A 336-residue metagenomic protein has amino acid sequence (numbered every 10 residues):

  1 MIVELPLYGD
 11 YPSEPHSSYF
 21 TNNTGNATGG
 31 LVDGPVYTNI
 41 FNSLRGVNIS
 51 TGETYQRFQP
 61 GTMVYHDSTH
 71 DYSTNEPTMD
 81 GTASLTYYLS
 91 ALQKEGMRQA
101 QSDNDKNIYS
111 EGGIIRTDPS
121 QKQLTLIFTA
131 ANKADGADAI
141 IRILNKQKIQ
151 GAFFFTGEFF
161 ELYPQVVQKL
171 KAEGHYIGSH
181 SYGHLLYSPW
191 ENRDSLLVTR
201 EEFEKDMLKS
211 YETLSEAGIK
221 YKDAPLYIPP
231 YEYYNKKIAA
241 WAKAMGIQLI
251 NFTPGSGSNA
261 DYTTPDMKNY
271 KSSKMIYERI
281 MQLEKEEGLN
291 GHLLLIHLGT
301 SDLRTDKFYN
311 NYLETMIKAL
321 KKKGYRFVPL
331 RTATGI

Functional and structural regions predicted by a protein language model:
M1-Q99: Aromatic (Trp/Tyr) and acidic
G29, F155-G157, G291: Glycine-centered small-residue hotspots that permit tight backbone geometry or close packing
D67, L89, F128, S179 (+1 more regions): Pocket-edge structural micro-motifs
D71-N75, A130, I228: Short, charged/polar micro-motifs that form catalytic or ligand-binding hotspots
G81-S84, G136-A139, Y312: Conserved alpha-helical elements of sugar-nucleotide-dependent glycosyltransferases
T82, I127, Y309: Ser/Thr-centric signal marking residues that sit in or immediately flank functional binding/regulatory motifs
D103-S195, K209-P225, M316-A319: Active-site beta->alpha N-cap acidic-glycine motif
A139, E161-L162, L186-L295, G299-R326 (+1 more regions): Catalytic domains of cell-wall/extracellular-matrix polysaccharide-remodeling enzymes, centered on de-N-acetylation
